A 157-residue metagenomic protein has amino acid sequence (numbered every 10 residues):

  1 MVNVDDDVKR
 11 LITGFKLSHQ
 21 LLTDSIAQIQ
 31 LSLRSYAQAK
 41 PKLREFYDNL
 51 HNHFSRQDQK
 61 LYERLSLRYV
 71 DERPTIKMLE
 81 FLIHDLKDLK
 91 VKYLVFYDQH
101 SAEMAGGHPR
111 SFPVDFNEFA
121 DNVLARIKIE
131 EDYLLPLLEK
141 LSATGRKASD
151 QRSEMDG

Functional and structural regions predicted by a protein language model:
M1-G157: Small-residue-biased structural context
